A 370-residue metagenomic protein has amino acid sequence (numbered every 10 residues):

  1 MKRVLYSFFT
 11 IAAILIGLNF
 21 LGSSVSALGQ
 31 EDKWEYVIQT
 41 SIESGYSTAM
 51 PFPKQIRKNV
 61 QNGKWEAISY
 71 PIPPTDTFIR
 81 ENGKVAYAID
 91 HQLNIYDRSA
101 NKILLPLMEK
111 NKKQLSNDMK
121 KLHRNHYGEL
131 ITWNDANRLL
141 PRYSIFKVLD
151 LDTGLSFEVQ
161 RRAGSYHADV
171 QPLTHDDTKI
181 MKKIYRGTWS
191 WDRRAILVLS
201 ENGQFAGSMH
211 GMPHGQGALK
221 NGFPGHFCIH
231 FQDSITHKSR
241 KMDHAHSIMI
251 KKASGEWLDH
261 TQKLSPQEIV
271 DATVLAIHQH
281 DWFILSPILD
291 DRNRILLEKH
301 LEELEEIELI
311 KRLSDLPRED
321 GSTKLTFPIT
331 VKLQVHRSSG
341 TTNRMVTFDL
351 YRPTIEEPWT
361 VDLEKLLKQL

Functional and structural regions predicted by a protein language model:
K2-A27: Sec-dependent N-terminal signal peptides of Gram-positive bacterial secreted proteins and lipoproteins
A27-G63: Short Lys/Arg-enriched alpha/beta "domain-start" segment
N59-N82, H126-S144, H167-R194: N-terminal post-signal-peptidase region of extra-cytosolic proteins
N101-L130, N137, K238-E268: Pro/Ala/Gly-rich low-complexity, hydrophilic intrinsically disordered segments
A136-L139, D320-L370: Exposed beta-sheet edge and beta->alpha loop/turn motif
I180-E268, L275-A276: Exported/periplasmic cell-wall-interacting domains
S254-E303: Core segments of small alpha/beta cavity-forming domains
W282-T326, S339-T341: Short solvent-exposed beta->alpha transition segments
